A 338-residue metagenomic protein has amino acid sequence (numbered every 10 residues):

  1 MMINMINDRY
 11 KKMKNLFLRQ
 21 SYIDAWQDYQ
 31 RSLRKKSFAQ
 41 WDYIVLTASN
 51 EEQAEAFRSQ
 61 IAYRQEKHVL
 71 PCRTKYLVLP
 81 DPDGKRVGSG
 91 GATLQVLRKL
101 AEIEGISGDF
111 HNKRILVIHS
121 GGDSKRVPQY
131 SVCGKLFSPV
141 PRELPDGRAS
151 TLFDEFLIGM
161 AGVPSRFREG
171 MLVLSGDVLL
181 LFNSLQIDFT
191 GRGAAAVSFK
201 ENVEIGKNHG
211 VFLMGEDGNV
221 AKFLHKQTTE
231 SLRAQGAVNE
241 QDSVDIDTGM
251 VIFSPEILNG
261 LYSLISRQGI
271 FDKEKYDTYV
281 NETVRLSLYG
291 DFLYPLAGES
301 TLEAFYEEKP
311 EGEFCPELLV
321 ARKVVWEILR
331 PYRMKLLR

Functional and structural regions predicted by a protein language model:
M2-R338: Unchanged
